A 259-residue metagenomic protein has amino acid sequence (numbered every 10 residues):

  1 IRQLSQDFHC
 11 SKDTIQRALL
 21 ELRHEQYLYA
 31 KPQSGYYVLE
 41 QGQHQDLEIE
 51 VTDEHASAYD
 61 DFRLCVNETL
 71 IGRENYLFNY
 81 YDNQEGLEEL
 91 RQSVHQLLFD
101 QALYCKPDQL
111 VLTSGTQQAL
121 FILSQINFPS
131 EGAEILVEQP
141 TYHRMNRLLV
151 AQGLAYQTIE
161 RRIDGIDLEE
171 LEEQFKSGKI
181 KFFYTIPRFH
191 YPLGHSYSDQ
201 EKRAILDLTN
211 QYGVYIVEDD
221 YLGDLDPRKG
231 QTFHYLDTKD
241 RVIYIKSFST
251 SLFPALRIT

Functional and structural regions predicted by a protein language model:
I1-D82, Q92, S247: N-terminal basic, amphipathic alpha-helical segments
Q26, Q33-G35, G86, G115 (+4 more regions): Glycine-centered flexibility sites
Q33, D237-T259: Active-site PLP attachment segment
A58-F62, R228-G230, A255-R257: Short aromatic-enriched loop/helix-cap "lid" or pocket-rim segments at secondary-structure transitions that line
F78-Y212, D224-L236, D240-I243: Conserved core of the PLP fold type I
